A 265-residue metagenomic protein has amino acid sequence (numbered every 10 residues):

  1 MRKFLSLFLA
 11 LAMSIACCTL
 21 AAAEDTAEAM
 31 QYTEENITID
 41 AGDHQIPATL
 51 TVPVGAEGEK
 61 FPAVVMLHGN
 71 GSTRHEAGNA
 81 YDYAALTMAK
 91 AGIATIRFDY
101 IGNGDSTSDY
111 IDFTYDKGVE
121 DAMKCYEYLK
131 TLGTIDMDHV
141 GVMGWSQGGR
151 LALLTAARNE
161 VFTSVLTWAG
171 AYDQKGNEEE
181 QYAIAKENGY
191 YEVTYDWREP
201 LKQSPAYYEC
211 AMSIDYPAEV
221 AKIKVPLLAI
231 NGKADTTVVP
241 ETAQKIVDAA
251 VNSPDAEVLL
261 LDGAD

Functional and structural regions predicted by a protein language model:
D25-E59: N-terminal cap/lid segment of alpha/beta-hydrolase-fold proteins
F61, H68-T73: Active-site glycine-rich loops that stabilize anionic/oxyanionic intermediates across multiple enzyme folds
G71-A85, Y100: The serine-hydrolase catalytic nucleophile loop
A85-D105: Conserved alpha/beta-hydrolase
D112-G133: Alpha/beta-hydrolase active-site loop
T155-Q203: Hydrolase active-site cap/lid region
I223, A229-N231, D235: Short beta-strand/loop motif that positions the catalytic acidic residue of the alpha/beta-hydrolase fold
V225, V239-A249: Short alpha-helix in the alpha/beta-hydrolase fold that links the catalytic acid
